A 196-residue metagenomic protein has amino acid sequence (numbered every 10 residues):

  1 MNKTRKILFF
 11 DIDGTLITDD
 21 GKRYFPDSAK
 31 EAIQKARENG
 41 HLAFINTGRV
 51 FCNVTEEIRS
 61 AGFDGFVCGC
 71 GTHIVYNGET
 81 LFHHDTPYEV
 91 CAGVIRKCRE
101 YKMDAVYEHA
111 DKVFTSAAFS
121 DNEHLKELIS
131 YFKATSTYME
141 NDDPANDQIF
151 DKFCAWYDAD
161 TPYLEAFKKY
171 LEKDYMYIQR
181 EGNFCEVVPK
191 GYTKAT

Functional and structural regions predicted by a protein language model:
M1-N2, D13, I45, R49-E57 (+2 more regions): N-terminal-biased segments
K3-R5, G40, K102, Q148-F150: A general structural motif
T4-K22, I45: Asp-based phosphoryl-transfer active-site loop
F9-F10, G14, H73-Y76, P144-N146 (+1 more regions): Short, basic/glycine-rich phosphate-binding loops at helix/coil junctions that contact nucleotide phosphates
R23-D27, D85, P189-Y192: Conserved phosphate-coordination/catalytic loops
D27-H124: Active-site phosphate-binding/coordination module
M103, E108-T196: Conserved acidic, metal-coordinating active-site core of Asp-based, Mg2+-dependent phosphoryl-transfer enzymes
